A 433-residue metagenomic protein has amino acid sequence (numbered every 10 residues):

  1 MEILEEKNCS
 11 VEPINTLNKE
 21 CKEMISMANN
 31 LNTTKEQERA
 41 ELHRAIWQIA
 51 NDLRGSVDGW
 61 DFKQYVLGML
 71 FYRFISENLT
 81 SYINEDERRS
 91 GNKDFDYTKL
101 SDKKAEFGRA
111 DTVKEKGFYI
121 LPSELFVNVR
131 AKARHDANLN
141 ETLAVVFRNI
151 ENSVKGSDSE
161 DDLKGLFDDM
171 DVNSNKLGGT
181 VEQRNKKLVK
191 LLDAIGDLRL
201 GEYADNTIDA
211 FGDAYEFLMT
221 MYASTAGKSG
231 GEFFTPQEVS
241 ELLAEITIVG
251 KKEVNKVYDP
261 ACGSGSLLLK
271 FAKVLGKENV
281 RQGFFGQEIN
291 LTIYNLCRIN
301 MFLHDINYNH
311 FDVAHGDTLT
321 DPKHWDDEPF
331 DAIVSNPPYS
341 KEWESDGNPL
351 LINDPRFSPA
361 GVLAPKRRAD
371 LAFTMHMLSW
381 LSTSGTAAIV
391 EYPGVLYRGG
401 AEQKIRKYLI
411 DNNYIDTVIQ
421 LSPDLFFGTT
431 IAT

Functional and structural regions predicted by a protein language model:
E2-L242, I246-T247, N309-T318, Q420-D424: Non-catalytic, mostly N-terminal accessory regions of nucleic-acid modification and defense proteins
A45, D52, D61-F74, L363-I431: Conserved Class I SAM-dependent methyltransferase catalytic core
W47, W60, Y294, W343-E344 (+1 more regions): Tryptophan-centered motif/residue detector
R73-D86, Y222, K251, L275 (+4 more regions): A generic secondary-structure signal for well-formed alpha-helical elements
T225, E232, P322-D326, L378-W380 (+1 more regions): Replace "in large, NTP-powered and nucleic-acid-processing enzymes" with "in large, NTP-powered factors and other
S229-S335, S340-E342, D346-L351, F357 (+4 more regions): Conserved S-adenosyl-L-methionine
D327-P329, T430-T433: Short, surface-exposed amphipathic charged segments that create phosphate/polyanion-binding patches used for binding
